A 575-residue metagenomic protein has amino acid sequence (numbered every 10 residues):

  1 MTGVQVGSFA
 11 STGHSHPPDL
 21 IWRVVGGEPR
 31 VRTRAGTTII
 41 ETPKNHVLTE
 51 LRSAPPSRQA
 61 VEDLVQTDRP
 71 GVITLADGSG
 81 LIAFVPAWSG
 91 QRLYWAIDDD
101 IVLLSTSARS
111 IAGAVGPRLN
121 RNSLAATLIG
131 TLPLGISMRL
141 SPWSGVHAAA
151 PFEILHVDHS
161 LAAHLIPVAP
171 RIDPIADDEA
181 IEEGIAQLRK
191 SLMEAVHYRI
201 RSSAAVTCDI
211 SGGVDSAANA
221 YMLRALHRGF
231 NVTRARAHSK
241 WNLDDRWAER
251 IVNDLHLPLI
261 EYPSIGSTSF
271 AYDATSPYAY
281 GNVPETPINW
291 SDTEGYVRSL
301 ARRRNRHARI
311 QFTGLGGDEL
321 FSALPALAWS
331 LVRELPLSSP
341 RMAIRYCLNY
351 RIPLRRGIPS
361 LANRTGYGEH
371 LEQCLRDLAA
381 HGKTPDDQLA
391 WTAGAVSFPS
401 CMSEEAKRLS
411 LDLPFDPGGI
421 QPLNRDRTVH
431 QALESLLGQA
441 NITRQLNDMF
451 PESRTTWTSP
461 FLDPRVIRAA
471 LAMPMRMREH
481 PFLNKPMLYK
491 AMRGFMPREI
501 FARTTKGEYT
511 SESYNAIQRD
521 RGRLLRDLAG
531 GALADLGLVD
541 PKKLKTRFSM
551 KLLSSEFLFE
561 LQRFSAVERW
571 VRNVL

Functional and structural regions predicted by a protein language model:
M1-F270: Cysteine-centered catalytic environments shared across enzyme families
M1-L20, V146, R306, F312 (+1 more regions): Adenosyl-5′-phosphate
S53-S57, R171-I175, E179-A180, P277-V283 (+2 more regions): Active-site-proximal helix-loop elements at catalytic-domain edges
A60, L64, G130-L134, G281-E285 (+2 more regions): Short loop/turn hinge sites at secondary-structure boundaries
T67-P70, T293-G295, G438-R444: Short, motif-level signal for alpha-helix interfacial/capping segments enriched in acidic residues and aromatics/proline
S79-I82, G90, I172-R408, D448-F495 (+2 more regions): ATP-dependent adenylate-handling active sites, centered on carboxylate activation for C-N bond formation
R109, R121-A125, G130-S141, A218 (+6 more regions): Alpha-helix boundary/capping detector
S110, L119-N122, S137-L140, D244-D245 (+7 more regions): Low-complexity, flexible helical/coil segments
